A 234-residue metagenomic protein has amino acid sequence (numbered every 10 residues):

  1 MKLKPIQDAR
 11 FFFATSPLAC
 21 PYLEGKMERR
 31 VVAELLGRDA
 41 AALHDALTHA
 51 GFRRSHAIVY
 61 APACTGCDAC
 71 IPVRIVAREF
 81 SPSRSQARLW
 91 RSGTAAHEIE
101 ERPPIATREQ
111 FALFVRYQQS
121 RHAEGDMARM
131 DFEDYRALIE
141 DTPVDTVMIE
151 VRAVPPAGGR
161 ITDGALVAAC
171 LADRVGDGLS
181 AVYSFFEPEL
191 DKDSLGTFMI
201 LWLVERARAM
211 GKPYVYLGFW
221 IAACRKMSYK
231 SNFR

Functional and structural regions predicted by a protein language model:
K2-R38, A42-R53, A57-A77, A169-P188: Conserved donor-binding loop and adjoining core beta-sheet/short helix segment in diverse acyl/aminoacyl transferases
L36, I58, L217-R225: Conserved beta-strand-loop-alpha-helix junction that forms the acyl-donor binding cleft
A42, A46-H49, I221-R234: Conserved active-site alpha-helix within GNAT-family acetyltransferase domains
L47, F114, I200-L203, K230: Residue-level preference for non-acidic, small/hydrophobic
R53-G66, V73-K192, R206, N232: A conserved beta-strand-loop-helix scaffold within acyl/acetyltransferase catalytic domains
K192-V204: Conserved acetyl-CoA-binding loop-helix of GNAT-fold acetyltransferases
A207-G218: Conserved GNAT acetyl-CoA-binding A-motif
